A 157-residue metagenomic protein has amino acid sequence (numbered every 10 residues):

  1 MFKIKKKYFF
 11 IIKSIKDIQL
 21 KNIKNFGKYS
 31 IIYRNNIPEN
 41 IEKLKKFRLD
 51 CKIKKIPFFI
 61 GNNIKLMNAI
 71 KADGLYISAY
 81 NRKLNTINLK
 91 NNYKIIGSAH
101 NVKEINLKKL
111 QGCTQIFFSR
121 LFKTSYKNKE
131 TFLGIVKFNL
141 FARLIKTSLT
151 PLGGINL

Functional and structural regions predicted by a protein language model:
M1-T114, E130, K146-T147, I155-N156: Conserved N-terminal beta1-alpha1 strand-loop-helix module at the mouth
Q111-L157: Active-site/ligand-binding-proximal alpha/beta "capping" segment
